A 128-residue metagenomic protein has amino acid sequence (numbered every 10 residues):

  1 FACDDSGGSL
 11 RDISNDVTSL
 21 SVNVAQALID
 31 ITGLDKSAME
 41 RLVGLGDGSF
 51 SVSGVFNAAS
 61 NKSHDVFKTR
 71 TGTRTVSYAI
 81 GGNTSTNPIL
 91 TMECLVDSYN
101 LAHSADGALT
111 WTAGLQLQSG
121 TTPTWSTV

Functional and structural regions predicted by a protein language model:
F1-A2, V76-Y78, V96, T121-W125: Generic preference for hydrophobic/aromatic residues in regular secondary structure cores
F1-F56, I89-G114: Solvent-exposed edge beta-strands and adjacent loop segments that serve as assembly or binding interfaces
V43-G44, G72-Y78, L101, Q116-S119: Short, surface-exposed linear patches
V55-S60, S119-T122: Acidic glycine-/aspartate-rich tracts in secreted/extracellular proteins
A59-D97: Short, acidic/charged, Gly/Pro-enriched secondary-structure junctions
L109-V128: Protruding loop/beta-arch "assembly-hinge" segments enriched in small, turn-prone residues
